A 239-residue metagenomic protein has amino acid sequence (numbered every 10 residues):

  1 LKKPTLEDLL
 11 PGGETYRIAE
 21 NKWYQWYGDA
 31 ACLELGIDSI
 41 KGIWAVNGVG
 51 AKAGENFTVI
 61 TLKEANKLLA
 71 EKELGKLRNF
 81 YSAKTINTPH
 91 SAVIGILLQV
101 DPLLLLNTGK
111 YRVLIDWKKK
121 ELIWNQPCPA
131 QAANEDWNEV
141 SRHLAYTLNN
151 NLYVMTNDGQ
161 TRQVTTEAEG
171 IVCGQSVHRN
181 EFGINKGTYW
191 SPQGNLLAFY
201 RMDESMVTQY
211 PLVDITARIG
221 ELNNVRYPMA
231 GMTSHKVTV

Functional and structural regions predicted by a protein language model:
L1-V239: Beta-propeller folds
